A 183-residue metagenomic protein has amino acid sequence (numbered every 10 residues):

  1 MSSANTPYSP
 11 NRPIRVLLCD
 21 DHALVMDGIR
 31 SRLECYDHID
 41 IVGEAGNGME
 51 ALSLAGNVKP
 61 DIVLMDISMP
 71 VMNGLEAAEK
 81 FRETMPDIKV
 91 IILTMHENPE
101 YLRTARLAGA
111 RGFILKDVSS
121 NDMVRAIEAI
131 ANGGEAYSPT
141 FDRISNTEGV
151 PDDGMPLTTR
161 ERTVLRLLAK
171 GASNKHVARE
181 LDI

Functional and structural regions predicted by a protein language model:
C19-D20, A45, V63: Conserved sequence signature across two-component system core domains
D20, D66, T94: Active-site residues of response regulator receiver
V25, P70: The feature encodes the CheY-like receiver
N47-E50, V71-E76: Acidic catalytic/metal-coordinating carboxylates
S53, L75-D87: Short amphipathic alpha-helix used as the core "switch/output" element in two-component signaling
V58-L64: Active-site beta3 strand of CheY-like receiver
E100-R166: Short, flexible helix-to-coil linker/hinge segments that flank and couple to helix-turn-helix
K175-R179: Residues within helix-turn-helix
